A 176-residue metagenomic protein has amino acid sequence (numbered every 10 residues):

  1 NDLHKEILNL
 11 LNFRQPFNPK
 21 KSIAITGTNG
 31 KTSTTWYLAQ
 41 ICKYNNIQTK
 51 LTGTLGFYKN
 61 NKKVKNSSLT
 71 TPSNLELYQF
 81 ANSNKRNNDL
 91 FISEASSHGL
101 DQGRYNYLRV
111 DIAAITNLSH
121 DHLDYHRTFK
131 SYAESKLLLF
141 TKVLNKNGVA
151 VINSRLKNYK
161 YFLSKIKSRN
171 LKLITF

Functional and structural regions predicted by a protein language model:
N1-T26, S33-N46, N170, T175: Short, basic phosphate-binding NTP loop
L10, I25, T52, L77 (+5 more regions): Residue-level signal for inorganic ion chemistry
P19, R86-N87, D101, V110-F176: Acidic, Mg2+-coordinating active-site environments of NTP-dependent enzymes
N46-K59: Short beta-strand-centered segment that lines the nucleotide-binding/catalytic pocket of NTP-utilizing
V64-P72, D121-H126: Flexible beta-alpha connector loops of hexameric P-loop NTPases
E76-S83: Conserved alpha-helical scaffold flanking the Walker A/P-loop in AAA+ ATPase domains
D89-H98: Switch II (G3) loop of P-loop NTPases
H98-N106: Conserved helix/coil segment N-terminal to the catalytic DExD/H
